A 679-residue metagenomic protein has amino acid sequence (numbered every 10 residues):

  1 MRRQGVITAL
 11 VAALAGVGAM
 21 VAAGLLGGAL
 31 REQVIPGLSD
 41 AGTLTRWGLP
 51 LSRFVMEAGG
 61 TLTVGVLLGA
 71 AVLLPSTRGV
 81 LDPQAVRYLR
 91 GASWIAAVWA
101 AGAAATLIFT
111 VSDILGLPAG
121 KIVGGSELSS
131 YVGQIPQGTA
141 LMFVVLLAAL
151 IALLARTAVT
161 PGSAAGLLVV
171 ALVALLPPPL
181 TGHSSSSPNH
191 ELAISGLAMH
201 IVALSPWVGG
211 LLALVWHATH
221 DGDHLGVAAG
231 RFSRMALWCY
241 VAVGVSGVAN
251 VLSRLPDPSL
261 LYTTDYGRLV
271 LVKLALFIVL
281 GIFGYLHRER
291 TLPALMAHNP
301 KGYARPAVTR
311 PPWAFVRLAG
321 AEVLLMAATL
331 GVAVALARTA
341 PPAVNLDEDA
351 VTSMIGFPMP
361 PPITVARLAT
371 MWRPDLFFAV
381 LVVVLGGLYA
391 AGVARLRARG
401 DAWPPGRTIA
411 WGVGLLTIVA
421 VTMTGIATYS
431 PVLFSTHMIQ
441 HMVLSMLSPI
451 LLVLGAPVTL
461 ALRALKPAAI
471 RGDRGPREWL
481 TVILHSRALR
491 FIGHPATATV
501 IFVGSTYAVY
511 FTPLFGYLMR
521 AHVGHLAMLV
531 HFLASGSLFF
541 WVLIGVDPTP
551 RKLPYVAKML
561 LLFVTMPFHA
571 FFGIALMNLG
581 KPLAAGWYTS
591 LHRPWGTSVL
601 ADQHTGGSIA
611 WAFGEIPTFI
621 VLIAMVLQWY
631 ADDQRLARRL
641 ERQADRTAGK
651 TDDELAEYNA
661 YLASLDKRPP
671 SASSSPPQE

Functional and structural regions predicted by a protein language model:
M1-E679: Alpha-helical membrane segments of multi-pass proteins
